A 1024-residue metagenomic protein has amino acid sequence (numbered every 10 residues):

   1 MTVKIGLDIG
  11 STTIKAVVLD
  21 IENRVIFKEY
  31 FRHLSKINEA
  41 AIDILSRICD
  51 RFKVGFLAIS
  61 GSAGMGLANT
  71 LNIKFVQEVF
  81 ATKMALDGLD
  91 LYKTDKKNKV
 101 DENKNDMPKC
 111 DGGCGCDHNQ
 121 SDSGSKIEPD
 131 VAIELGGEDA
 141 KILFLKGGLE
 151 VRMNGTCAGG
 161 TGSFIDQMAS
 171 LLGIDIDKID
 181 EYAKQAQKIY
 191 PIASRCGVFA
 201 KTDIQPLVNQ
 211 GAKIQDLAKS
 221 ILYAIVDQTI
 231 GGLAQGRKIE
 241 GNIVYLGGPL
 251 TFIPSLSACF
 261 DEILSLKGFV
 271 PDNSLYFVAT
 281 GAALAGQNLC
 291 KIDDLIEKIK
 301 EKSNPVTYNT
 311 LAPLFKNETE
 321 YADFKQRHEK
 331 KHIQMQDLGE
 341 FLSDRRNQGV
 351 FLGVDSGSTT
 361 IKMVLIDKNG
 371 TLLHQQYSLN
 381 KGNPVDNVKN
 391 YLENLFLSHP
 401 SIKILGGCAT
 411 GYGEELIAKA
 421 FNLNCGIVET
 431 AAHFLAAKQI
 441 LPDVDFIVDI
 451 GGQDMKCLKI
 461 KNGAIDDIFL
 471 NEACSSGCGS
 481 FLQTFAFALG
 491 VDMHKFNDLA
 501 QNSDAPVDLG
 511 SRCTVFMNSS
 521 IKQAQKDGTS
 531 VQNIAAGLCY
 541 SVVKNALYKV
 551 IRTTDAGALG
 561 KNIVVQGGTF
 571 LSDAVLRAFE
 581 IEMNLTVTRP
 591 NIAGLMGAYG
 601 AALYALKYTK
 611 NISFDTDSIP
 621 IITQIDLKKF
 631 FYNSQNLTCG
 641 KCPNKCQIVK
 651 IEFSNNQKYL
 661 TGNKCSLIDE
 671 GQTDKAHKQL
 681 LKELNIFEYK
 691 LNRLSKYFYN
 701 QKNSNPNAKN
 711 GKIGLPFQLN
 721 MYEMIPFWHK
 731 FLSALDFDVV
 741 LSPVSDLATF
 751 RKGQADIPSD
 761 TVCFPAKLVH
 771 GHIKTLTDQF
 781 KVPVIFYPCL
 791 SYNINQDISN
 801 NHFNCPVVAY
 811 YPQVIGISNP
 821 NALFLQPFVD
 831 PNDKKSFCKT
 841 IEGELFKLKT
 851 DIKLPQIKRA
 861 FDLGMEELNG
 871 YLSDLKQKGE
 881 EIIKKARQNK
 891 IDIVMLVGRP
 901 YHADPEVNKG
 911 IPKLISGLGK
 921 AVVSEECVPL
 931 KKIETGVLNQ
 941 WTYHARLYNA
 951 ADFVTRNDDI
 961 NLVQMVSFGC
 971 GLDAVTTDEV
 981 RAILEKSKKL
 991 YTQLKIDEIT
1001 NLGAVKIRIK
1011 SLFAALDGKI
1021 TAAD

Functional and structural regions predicted by a protein language model:
V3, N154, G159-F164, S475-L482 (+3 more regions): An N-terminal assembly and electron-transfer interface module characteristic of large anaerobic redox and radical
K4-E39, D43, E150-V151, G155 (+3 more regions): Short glycine-rich, Thr/Ser-proximal phosphate-binding strand/loop in the N-terminal lobe of ATP-dependent enzymes
S62-A63, A234-I263, S274-V278, T410-G413 (+5 more regions): Glycine-rich phosphate-binding loops at beta-strand->alpha-helix junctions
G64-K99, K104-E150, I230, A234-Q235 (+10 more regions): Conserved phosphate-binding catalytic cores of ATP/NTP-utilizing and phosphoryl-transfer enzymes
M84-D87, G162-S170, D272-P305, L435 (+3 more regions): Glycine-rich phosphate-binding/hydrolytic loop that grips phosphoryl groups
K141, N288-Q348, K456, K607-L680: Acidic, glycine/GT-rich loop-and beta-edge segments that sit at the periphery of enzyme/chaperone cores
G147-K188, S274-V278, L284-N288, Q376-V385 (+7 more regions): Glycine-rich phosphate-binding loop plus the immediately following alpha-helix
A200-G231, S519-Y548: Adenine-nucleotide phosphate-binding core of ATP-dependent small-molecule kinases
